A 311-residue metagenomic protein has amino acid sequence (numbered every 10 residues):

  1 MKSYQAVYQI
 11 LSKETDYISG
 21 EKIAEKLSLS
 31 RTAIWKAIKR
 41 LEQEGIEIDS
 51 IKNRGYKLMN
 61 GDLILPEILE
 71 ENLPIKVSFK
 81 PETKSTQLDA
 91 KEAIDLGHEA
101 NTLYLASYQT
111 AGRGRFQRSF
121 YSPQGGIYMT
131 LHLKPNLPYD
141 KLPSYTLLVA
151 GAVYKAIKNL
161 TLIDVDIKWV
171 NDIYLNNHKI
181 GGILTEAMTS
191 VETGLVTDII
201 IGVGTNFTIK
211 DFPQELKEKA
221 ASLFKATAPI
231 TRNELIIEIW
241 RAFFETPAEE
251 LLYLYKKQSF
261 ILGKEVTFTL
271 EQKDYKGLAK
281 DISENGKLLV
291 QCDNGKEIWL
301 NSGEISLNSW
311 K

Functional and structural regions predicted by a protein language model:
M1-S30, Q43, P138-Y139, L147-V165 (+1 more regions): Long, positively charged amphipathic alpha-helical accessory segments at protein N-termini or as interdomain linkers
K2-A150, K158: N-terminal lobe of the biotin/lipoate ligase/transferase fold
K168: Alpha/beta catalytic cores of group-transfer enzymes, especially the acyltransferase/condensing modules of polyketide
D172: Conserved active-site carboxylates
